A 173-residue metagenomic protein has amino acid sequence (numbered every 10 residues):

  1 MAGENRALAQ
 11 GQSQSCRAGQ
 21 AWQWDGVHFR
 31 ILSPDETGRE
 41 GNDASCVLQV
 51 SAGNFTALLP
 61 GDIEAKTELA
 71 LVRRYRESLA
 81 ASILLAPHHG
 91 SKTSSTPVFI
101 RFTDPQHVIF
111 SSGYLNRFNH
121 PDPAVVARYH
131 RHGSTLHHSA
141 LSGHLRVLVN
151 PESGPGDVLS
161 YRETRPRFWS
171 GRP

Functional and structural regions predicted by a protein language model:
M1-P173: Non-globular, low-confidence helical/coil segments that flank catalytic cores
